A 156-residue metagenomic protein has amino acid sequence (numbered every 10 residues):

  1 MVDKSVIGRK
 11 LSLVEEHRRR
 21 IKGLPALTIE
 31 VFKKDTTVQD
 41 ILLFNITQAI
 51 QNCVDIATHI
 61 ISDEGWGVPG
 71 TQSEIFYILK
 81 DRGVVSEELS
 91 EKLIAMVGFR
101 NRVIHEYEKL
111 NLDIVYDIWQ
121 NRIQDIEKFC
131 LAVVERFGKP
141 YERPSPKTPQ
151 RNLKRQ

Functional and structural regions predicted by a protein language model:
M1-Q156: Solvent-exposed interaction patches of small proteins and small membrane subunits
